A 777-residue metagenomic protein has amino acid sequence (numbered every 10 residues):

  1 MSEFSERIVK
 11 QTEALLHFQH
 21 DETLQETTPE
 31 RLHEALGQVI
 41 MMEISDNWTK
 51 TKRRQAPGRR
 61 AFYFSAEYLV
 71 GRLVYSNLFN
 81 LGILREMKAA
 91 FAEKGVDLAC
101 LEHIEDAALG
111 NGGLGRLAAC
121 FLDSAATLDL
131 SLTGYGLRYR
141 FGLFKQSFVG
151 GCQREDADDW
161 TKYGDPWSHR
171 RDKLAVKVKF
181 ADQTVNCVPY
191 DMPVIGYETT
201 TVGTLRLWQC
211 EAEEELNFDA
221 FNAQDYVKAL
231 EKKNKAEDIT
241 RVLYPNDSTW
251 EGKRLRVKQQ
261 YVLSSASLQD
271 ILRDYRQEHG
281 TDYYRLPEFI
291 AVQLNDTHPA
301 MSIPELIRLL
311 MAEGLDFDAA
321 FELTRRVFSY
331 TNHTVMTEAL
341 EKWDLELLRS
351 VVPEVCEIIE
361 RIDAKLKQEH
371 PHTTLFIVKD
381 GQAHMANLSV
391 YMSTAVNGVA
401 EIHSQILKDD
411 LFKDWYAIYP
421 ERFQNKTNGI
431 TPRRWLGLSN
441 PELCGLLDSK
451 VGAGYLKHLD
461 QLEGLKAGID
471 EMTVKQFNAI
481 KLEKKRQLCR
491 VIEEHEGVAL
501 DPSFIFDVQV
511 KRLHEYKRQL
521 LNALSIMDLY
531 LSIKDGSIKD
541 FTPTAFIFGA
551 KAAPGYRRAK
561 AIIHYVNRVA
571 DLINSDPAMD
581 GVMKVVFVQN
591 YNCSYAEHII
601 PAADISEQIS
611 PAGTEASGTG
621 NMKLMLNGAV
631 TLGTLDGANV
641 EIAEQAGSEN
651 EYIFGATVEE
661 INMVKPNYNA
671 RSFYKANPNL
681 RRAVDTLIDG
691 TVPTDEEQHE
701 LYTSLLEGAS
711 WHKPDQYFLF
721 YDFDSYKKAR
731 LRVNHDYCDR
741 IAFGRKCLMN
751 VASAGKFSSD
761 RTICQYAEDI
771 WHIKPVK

Functional and structural regions predicted by a protein language model:
M1-K777: A conserved ligand/cofactor-binding region detector
